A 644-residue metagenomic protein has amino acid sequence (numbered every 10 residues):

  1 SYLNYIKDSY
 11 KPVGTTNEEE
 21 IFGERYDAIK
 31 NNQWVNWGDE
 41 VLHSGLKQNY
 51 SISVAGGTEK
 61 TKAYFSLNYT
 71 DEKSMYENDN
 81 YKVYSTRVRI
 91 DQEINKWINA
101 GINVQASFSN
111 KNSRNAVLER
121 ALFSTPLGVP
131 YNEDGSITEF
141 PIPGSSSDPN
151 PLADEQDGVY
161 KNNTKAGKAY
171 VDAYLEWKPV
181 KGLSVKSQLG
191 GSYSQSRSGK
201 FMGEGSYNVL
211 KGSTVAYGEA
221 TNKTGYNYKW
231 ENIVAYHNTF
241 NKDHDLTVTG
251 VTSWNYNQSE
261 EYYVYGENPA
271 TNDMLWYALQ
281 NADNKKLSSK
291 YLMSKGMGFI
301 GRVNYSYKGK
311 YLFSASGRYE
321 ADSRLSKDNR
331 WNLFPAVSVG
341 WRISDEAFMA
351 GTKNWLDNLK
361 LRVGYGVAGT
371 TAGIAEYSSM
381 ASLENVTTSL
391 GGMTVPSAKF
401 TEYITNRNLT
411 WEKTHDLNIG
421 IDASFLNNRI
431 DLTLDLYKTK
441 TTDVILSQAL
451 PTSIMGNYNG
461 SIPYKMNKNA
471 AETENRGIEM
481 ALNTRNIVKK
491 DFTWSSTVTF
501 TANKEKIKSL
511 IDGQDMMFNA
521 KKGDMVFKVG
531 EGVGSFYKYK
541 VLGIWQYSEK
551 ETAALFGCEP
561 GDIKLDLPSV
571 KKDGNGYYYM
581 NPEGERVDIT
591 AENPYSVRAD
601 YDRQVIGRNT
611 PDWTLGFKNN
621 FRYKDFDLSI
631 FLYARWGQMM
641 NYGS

Functional and structural regions predicted by a protein language model:
S1-A169, Y174-E176, H244-L246, A372-T388 (+6 more regions): Membrane-proximal, glycine/serine-rich, low-complexity loop/turn segments characteristic of large bacterial
S1-A28, K468, R485-G607: Conserved small-residue
K30-W37, K285, V597-Y601: Short Pro/Gly-enriched beta-strand edge/turn motifs at strand-loop
W37-V41, I404-N406, V605: Short, P/G- and charge-enriched loop/turn segments at secondary-structure junctions
Q48, V83, R89-I98, N103-F108 (+2 more regions): Extracellular/periplasmic, surface-exposed regions of secreted and cell-surface proteins
D71-M75, A321-S323, N486-V488, P611 (+1 more regions): A generic structural motif
S495, R608-W636: Conserved C-terminal beta-signal and adjacent last beta-strands/turns of outer-membrane beta-barrel proteins
